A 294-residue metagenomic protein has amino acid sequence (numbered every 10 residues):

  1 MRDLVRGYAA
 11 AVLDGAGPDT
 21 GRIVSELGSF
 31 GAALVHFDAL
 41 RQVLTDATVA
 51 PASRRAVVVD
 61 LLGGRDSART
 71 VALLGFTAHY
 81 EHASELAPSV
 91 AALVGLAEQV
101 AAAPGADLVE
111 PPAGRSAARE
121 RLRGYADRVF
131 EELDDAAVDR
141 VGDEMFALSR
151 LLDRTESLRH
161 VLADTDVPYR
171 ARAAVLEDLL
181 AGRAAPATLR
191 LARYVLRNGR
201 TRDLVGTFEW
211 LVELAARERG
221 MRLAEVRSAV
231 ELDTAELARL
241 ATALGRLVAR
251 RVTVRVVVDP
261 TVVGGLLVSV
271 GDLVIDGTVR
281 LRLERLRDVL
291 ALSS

Functional and structural regions predicted by a protein language model:
M1-S294: Elongated, mostly alpha-helical coiled-coil "stalk/stator" tethers of large membrane protein machines
